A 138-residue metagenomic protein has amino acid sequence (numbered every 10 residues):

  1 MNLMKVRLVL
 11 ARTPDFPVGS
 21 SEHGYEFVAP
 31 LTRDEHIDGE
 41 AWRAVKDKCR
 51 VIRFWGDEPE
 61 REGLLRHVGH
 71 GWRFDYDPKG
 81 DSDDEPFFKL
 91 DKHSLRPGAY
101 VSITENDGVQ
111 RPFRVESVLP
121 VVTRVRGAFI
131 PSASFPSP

Functional and structural regions predicted by a protein language model:
M1-W42, R53: N-terminal intrinsically disordered, low-complexity, charge/repeat-rich segments that act as generic
A11-P17, V51-I52, E60-E62, V101-I103: Intrinsically disordered, low-complexity boundary segments flanking structured domains
Y25-A29, E62-R66, F113: Broad, structure-driven detector of short, well-ordered beta-strand segments within folded domains
E35-I37, D47, I52-G56, L119 (+1 more regions): Glycine- and charge-enriched low-complexity intrinsically disordered segments
D38-R43, D57-E62, S102-D107, S132-P136: Short C-terminal domain-edge/linker segments immediately following a structured domain
R43-R96: Short, conserved turn/kink motifs that form compact alpha/beta structural patches or helix kinks used as
D75-F129: Short, compact, well-ordered microdomains
